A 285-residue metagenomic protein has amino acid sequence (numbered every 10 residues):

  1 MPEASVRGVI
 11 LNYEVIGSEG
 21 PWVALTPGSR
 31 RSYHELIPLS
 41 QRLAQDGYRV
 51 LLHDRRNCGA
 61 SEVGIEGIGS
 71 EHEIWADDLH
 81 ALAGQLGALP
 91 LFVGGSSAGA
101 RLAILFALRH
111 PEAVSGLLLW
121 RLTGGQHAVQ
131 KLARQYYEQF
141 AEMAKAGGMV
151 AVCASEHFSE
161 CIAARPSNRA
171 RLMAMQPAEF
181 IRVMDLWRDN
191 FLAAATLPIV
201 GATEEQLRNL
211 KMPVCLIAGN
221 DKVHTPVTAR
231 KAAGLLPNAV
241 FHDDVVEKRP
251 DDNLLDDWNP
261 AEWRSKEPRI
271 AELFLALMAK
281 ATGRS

Functional and structural regions predicted by a protein language model:
G8-E62: Conserved HGGG/HGGXW glycine-rich cap/lid loop of the alpha/beta-hydrolase fold
L52-L91, D257-K266: Active-site loop/oxyanion-hole signature of alpha/beta-hydrolase fold enzymes
G95-G99, A103: Gly/Ala-rich beta-loop-alpha elbow adjacent to hydrolase catalytic centers
I104, L108-R109, V114-K145: Flexible "cap/lid" loop of the alpha/beta hydrolase fold
R171-T203: Hydrophobic, aromatic-rich cap/lid helix
L210, L216-A218: Short beta-strand/loop motif that positions the catalytic acidic residue of the alpha/beta-hydrolase fold
K222-T228: Conserved alpha/beta-hydrolase "acid-adjacent" motif
A239-S285: Catalytic active-site module of serine/aspartate enzymes centered on a nucleophile-bearing elbow/loop
